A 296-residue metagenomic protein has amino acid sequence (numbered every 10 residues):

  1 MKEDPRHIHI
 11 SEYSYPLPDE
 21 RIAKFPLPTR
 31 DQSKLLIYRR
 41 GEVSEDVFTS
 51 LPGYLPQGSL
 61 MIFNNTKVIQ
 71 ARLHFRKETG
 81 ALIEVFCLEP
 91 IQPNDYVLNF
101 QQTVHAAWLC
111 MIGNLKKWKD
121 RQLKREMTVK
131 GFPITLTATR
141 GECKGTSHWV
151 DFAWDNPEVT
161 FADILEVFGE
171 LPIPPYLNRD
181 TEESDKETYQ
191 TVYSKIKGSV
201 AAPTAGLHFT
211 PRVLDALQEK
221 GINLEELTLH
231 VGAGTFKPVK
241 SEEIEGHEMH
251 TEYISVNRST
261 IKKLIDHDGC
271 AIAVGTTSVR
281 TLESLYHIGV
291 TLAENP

Functional and structural regions predicted by a protein language model:
M1-P296: A cross-family signal for N-terminal binding/gating loops and helix N-caps that shape access to the active site
